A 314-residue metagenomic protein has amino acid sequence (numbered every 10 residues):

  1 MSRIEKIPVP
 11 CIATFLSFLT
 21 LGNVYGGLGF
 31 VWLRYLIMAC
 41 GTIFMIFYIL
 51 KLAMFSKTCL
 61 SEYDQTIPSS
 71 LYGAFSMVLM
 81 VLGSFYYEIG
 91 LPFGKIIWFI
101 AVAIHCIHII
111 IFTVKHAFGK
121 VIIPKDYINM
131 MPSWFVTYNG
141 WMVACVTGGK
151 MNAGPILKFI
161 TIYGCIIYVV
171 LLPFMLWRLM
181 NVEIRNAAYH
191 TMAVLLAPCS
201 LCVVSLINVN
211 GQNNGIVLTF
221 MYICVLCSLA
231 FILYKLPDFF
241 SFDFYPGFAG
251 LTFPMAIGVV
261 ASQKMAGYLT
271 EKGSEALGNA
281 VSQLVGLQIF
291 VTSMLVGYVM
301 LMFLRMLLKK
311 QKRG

Functional and structural regions predicted by a protein language model:
M1-T20, K57-G83, W98-A101, A117-V146 (+6 more regions): Juxtamembrane helix-loop boundaries in multi-pass membrane proteins
S17-N23, G41-K51, M175-R178, L201-G314: C-terminal transmembrane-bundle signature of multipass membrane proteins, characterized by strong activation on
G22-G27, S84, T147-K150, G278: Short, charged/polar, low-complexity loop and linker segments that flank or interrupt alpha-helical bundles
G26-K95, F99: Membrane helical hairpin/interfacial module
W32-I46, F93-H108, P155-V170, G215-L226 (+1 more regions): Structural signature of hydrophobic alpha-helical transmembrane segments
L33, I37, V146, T161 (+5 more regions): Intrinsically disordered low-complexity regions specifically enriched for long asparagine
F85-E88, H105-I123, M142-I156, I167-I184 (+2 more regions): Internal transmembrane alpha-helix with an interfacial aromatic "cap," most often the third helix
L91, D126, G154, E275-S282: Membrane-helix interfacial "entry" motifs
